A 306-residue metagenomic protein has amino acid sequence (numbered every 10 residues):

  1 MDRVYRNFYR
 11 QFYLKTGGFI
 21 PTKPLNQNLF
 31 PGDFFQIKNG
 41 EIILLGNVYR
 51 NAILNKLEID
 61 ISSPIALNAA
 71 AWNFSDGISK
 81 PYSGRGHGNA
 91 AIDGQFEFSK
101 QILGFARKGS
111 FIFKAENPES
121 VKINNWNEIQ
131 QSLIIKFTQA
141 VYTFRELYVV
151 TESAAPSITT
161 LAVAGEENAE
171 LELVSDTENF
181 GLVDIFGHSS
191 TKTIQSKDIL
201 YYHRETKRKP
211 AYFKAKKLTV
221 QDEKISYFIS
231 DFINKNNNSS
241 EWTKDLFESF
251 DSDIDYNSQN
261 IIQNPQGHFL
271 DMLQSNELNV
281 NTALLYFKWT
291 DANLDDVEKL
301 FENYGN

Functional and structural regions predicted by a protein language model:
D2-S79, I102-V174, D184-N264: Membrane pore-forming effector domains from diverse proteins
I78-Q95: Membrane-penetrating hydrophobic segments
G88-N89, A169-N179: Small-residue-rich hydrophobic membrane-insertion segments
Q95-E97, G181-V183: Outer-envelope beta-barrel architecture signal
N234-N306: Long, compositionally biased intrinsically disordered regions
